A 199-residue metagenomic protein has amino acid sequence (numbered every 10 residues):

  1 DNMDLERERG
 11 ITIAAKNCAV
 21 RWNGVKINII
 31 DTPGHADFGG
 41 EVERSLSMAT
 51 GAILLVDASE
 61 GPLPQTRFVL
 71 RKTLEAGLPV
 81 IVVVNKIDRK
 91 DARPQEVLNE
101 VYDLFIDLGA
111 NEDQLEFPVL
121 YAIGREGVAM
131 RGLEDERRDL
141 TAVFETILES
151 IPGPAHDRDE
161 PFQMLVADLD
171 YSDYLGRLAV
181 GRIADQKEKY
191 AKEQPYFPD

Functional and structural regions predicted by a protein language model:
D1-D199: Structural and coupling elements of P-loop NTPases
